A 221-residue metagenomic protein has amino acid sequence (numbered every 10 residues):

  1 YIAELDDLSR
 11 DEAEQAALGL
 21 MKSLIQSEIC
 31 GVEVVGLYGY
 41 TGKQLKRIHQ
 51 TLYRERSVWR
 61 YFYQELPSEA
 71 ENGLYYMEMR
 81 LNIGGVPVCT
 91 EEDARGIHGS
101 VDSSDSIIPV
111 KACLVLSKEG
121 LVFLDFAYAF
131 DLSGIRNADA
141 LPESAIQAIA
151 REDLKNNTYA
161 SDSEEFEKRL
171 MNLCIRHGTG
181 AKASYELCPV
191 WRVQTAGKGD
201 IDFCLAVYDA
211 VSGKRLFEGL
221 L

Functional and structural regions predicted by a protein language model:
Y1-D105, V122, A129-L132: Preferential activation on post-signal-peptide N-terminal prodomains/segments of secreted or lumenal proteins
A17, L114, P189-T195, V207-G213: Conserved histidines in hydrophobic membrane contexts and catalytic metal-binding motifs
G19-S27, I149-N157, V193: Structured segments of extracytoplasmic/periplasmic soluble domains in secreted or envelope-associated proteins
L81-G84, K118, Q194-G199: Short, flexible beta-strand-to-coil junctions
S104-V190: Charged, low-complexity helical/coil segments in non-catalytic cytosolic or luminal regions
A138-L141, A145, K198-L221: Acidic, serine/threonine-rich low-complexity disordered tracts
H177, A181-E186, V190-C204, G219: Long mid-to-C-terminal scaffolding/interaction modules that assemble large complexes
